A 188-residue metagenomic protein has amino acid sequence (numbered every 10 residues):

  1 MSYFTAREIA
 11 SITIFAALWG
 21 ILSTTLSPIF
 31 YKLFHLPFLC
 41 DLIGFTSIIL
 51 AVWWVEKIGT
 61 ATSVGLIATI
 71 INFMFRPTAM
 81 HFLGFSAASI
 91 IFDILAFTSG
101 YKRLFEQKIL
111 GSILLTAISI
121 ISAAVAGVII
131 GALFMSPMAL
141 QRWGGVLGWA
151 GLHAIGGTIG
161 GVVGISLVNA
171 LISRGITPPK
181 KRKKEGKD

Functional and structural regions predicted by a protein language model:
M1-V55, G59: Hydrophobic transmembrane alpha-helices
Y3-R7, K32, L36, E56 (+6 more regions): Juxtamembrane/transmembrane-helix boundary motifs in multi-pass membrane proteins
I9-I14, L42, T46, I58-L66 (+3 more regions): Hydrophobic alpha-helical transmembrane segments
T13-I14, I21, S86-V128, I165: Short helix-perturbing small/polar motifs within transmembrane alpha-helices
T25-P37, A68-A96: Interfacial aromatic-anchored transmembrane helix boundaries in multi-pass membrane proteins
Q107-D188: Membrane-embedded alpha-helical hairpins and interfacial helices in multi-pass inner-membrane proteins
